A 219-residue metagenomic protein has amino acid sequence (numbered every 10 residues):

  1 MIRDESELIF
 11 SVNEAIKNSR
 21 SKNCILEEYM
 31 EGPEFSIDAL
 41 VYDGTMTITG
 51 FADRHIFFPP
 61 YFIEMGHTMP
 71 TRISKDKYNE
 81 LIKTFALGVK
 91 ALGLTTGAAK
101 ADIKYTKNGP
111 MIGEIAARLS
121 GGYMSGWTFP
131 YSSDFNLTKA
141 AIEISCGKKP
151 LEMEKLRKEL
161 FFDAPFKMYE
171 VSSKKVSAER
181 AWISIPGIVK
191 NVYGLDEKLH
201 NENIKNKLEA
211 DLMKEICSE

Functional and structural regions predicted by a protein language model:
M1: Conserved anion/nucleotide-ligand pocket segment
E7: Residue-level recognition of oxygen-bearing side chains
A15-N23, E28-T71, N79-I112, A116-S125 (+1 more regions): Phosphate-binding core of ATP-grasp and ATP-grasp-like enzymes
F57, K167-M168, K214-S218: Short beta-strand/turn micro-motifs at beta-sheet edges
N79-A101, A116-K190: Active-site "cap" helix and flanking loop/linker of ATP-utilizing ligase/carboxylase catalytic domains
W182-C217: Glycine-rich active-site loop/lid that clamps phosphate-bearing ligands
